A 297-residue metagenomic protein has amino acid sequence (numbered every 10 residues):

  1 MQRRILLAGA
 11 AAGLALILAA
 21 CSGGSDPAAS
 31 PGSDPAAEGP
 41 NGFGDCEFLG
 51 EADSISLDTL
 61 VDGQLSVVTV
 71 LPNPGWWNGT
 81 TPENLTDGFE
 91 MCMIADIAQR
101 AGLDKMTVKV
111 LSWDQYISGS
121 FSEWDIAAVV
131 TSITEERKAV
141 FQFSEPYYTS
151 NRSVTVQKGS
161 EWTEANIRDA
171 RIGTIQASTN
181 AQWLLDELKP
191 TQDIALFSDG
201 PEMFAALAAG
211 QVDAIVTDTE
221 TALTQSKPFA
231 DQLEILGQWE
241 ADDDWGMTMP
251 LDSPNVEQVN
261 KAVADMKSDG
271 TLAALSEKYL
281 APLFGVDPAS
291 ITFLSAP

Functional and structural regions predicted by a protein language model:
L16-A20: C-terminal motif of bacterial Sec signal peptides marking the signal peptidase cleavage site
S22, A36-F48, M91-R100, R171 (+2 more regions): Extended ligand-binding regions for polar small-molecule ligands
A29-V129: Extracytoplasmic small-molecule ligand-binding "clamshell" domains of the periplasmic binding protein/Venus flytrap
N41-G50, I55, W183-S198, I235 (+1 more regions): Ligand-binding clefts/hinges and TM-proximal coupling segments of bilobed small-molecule sensing domains
L71, Y148-V156, L223, K227-A264 (+1 more regions): Periplasmic-binding protein-like
M106-I167: Acidic, polar ligand-binding/catalytic clefts
M106-S118, G159, A195-A205, A209 (+1 more regions): Short helix-initiation/N-cap motifs at beta->coil->alpha
T131-K138, L185, A209, D213-A241: A ligand-binding cleft/hinge motif common to bilobed small-molecule-binding domains
